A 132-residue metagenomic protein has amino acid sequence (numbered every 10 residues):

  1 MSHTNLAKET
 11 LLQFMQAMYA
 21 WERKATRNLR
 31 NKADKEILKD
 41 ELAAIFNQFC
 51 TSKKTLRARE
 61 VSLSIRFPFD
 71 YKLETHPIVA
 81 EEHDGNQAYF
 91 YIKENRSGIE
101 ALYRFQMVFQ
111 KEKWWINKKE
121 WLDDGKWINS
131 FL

Functional and structural regions predicted by a protein language model:
S2, T26, D70-T75, N117: Poly-acidic low-complexity segments
S2-A25: Short, aromatic-enriched amphipathic alpha-helices that serve as compact interaction elements
S2-N5, E9, E36-E41, D84: N-proximal accessory regions
L11, Y89, R104: Short hydrophobic/aromatic beta-strand element in the GNAT-like acyltransferase core that lines or flanks the acyl-donor
A17-L56: A structured, charge-rich N-terminal accessory region that forms the first stable segment of a protein and links
L29-A33, E60, S64, L132: Residue-level signal for alpha-helical context at structural boundaries
E41-I99: Surface-exposed, charged secondary-structure patches
E100-F131: Short beta-strand edge/turn micro-motifs at domain boundaries
